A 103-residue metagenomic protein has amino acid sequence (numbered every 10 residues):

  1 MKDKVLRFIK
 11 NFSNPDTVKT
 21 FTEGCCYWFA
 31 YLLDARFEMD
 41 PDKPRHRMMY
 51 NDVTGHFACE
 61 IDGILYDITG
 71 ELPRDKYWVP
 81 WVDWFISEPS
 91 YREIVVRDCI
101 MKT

Functional and structural regions predicted by a protein language model:
M1-T103: A structural boundary/capping signal
